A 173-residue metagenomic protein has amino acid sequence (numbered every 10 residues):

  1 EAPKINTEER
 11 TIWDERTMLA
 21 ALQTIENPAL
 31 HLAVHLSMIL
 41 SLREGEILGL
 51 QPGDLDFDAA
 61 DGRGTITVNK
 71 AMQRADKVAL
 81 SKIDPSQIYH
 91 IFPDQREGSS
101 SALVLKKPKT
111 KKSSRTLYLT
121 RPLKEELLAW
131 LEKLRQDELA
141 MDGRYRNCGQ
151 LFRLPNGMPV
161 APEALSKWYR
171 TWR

Functional and structural regions predicted by a protein language model:
E1, S41, L103-L105, E138-L139: Intrinsically disordered, low-complexity segments enriched in polar/charged residues with Gly/Pro, especially when
E1-P52, A60-R63, K112-S113, E125 (+1 more regions): Basic, Lys/Arg- and aromatic-enriched nucleic-acid-binding interface segment
A2, T17, L50-E132, N147: Conserved tyrosine-mediated DNA breakage-rejoining catalytic core shared by Y-recombinases
P3-E9, L128, P159-L165: Short, solvent-exposed polar/charged micro-motifs at secondary-structure junctions
N6, K107, K111, F152-L154: Short amphipathic alpha-helical segments at helix-loop
A20-L30, L40, L117, K133-R173: Short, basic (Lys/Arg/His-rich) helix/loop patches that form interaction surfaces in the mid-to-C-terminal regions
A33, F57-D58, R63, W130 (+2 more regions): Alpha-helix boundary/interfacial micro-motifs
